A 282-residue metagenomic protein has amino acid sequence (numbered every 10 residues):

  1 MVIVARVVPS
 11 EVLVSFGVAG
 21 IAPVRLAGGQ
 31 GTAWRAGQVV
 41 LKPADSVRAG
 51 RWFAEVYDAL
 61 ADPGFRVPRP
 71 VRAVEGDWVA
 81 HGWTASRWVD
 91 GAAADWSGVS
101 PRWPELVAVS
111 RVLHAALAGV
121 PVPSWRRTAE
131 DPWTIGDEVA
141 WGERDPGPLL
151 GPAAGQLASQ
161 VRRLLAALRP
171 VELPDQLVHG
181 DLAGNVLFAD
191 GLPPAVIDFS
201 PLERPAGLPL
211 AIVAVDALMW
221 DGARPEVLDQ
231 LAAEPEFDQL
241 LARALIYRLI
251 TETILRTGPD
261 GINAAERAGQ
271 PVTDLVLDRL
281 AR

Functional and structural regions predicted by a protein language model:
R6-R35: ATP-binding glycine-rich phosphate-binding loop
V7-V8, R144-D175: Short, conserved active-site entrance elements at the starts or edges of catalytic domains
P9, K42-G82, A94-A115: A conserved alpha-helical element in kinase catalytic cores
G29-L41, P70, R162-A206: Active-site acidic catalytic loop and adjacent metal/ATP-binding pocket of ATP-dependent phosphoryl transfer enzymes
G76, G82-V99, G119, E138-G151 (+1 more regions): A glycine-centered beta->alpha junction motif in the catalytic cores of kinase/phosphotransferase enzymes
S97-A154: A cross-family kinase active-site recognition segment
A189-F237: Active-site Asp-x-Gly
T253-R282: ATP/Mg2+ or Mg2+-diphosphate-binding catalytic cores that bind nucleotide phosphates or diphosphates via glycine-rich
